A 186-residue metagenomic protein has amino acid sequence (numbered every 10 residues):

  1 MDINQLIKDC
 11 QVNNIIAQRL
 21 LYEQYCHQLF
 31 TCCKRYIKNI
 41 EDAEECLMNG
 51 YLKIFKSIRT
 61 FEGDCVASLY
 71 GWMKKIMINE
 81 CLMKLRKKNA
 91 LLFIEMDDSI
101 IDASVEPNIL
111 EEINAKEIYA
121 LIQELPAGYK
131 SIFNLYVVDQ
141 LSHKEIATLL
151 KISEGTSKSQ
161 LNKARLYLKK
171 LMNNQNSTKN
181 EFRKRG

Functional and structural regions predicted by a protein language model:
I7-T31, A120: A short, charge-rich alpha-helical start-of-domain segment used by transcription regulators
D9, T148-K151, R165-G186: C-terminal edge and immediately downstream basic/flexible tail or linker adjoining helix-turn-helix-like DNA-binding
Q11-V12, K38, N49-V66, K87-K88: Sigma70-family region 2
N39, S142, K151-T156: Helix-turn-helix DNA-binding motif, specifically the short coil turn and the N-cap/start of the second
E45-L52, A67-N79: Structural recognition of an alpha-helix C-terminal capping motif at a helix-to-coil junction
T60, K74-I94, E111, K163: Arg/Lys-rich amphipathic alpha helix in sigma70-family domain 2
A90-A115: Internal acidic/polar
I132-Y136: A short pre-motif secondary-structure segment
